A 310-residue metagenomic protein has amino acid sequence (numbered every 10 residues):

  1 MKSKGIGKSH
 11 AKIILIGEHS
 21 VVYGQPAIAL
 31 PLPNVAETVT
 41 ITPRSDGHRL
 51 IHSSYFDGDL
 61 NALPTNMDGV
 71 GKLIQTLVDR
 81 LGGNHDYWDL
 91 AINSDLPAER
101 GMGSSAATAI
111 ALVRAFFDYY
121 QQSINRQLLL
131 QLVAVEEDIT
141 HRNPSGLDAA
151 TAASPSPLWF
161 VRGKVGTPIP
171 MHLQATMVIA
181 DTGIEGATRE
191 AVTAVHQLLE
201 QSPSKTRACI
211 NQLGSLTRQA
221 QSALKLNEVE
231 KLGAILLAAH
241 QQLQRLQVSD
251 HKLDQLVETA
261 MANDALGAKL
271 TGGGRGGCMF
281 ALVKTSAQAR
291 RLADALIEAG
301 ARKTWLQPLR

Functional and structural regions predicted by a protein language model:
K2-I16, S20-V22, A29, T38-N84 (+5 more regions): C-terminal nucleotide
P33: Gly/Ser-rich catalytic/binding loops embedded in alpha/beta enzyme cores
D86-A98: Glycine/charged-rich beta-loop-alpha catalytic/anionic-binding loops adjacent to active sites
Y87, G274-G276: Glycine-rich nucleotide-binding loop
M102-N125: DPxDG-like acidic metal-binding loop motif
M102-S104, A268-G274: Short glycine/threonine-rich catalytic loop with a Thr-x-Gly-x-Asp
